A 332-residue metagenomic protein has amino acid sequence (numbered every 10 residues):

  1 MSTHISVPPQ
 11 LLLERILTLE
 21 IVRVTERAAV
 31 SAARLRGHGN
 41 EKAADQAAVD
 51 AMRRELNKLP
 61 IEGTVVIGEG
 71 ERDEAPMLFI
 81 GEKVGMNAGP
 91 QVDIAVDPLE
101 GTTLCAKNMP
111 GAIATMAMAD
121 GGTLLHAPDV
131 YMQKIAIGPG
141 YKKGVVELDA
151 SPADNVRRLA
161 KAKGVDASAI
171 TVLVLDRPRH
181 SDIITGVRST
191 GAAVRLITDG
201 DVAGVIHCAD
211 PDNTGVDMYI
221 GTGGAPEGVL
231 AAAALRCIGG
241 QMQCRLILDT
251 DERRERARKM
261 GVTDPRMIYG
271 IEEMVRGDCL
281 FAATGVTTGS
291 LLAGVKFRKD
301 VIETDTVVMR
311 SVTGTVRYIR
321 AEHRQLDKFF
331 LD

Functional and structural regions predicted by a protein language model:
S2-A95, R157, K161, R188 (+4 more regions): N-terminal subdomain of lithium-sensitive/metallo-dependent phosphomonoesterases centered on the IMPase/IPPase/PAP
R15-T18, G39, T103, K142-G144 (+1 more regions): A short glycine/serine-rich beta->alpha loop
I16, A136-D154, A169: Glycine-rich phosphate-binding "P-loop"
V84-G85, A114-A117, G215-Y219: Short basic, glycine-rich beta-strand/loop surfaces that mediate nucleic-acid
G89-E100, L104-L125: DPxDG-like acidic metal-binding loop motif
I113-A114, K134, Q325-K328: A short local loop/turn or secondary-structure capping micro-motif enriched for an aromatic residue
A119-E147: Flexible glycine-/small-residue-enriched beta->alpha junction loops that bind anionic phosphate/pyrophosphate groups
A150-R310: An extended, acidic
